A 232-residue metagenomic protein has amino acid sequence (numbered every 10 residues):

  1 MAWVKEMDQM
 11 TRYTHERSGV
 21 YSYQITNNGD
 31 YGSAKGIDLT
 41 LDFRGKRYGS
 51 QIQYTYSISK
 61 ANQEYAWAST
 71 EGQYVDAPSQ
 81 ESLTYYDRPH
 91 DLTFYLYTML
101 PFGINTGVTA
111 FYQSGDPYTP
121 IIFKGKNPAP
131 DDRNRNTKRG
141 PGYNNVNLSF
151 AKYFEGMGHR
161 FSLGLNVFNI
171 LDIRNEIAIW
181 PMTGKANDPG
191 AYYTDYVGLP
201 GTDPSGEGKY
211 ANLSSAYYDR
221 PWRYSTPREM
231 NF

Functional and structural regions predicted by a protein language model:
M1-P120: Gram-negative outer-membrane beta-barrel transporters
D30-D42, Y85-D91, Y97-M99, K138-E155 (+1 more regions): Outer-membrane beta-barrel transmembrane strands
G103-N127, P141-Y143, K152-F232: C-terminal beta-signal and adjacent terminal beta-strands/loops of Gram-negative outer-membrane beta-barrel proteins
N134-N136: PAPS-dependent sulfotransferase catalytic core
